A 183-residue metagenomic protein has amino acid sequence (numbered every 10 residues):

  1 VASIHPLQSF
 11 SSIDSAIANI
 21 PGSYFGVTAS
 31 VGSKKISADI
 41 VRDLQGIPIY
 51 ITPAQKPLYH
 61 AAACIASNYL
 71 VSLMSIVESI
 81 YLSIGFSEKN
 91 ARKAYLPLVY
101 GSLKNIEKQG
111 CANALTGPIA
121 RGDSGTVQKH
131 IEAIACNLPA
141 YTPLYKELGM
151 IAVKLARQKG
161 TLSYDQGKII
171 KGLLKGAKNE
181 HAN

Functional and structural regions predicted by a protein language model:
V1-P21: Glycine/small-residue-rich loop that forms an oxyanion/phosphate-binding "nest" at active or ligand-binding sites
A2-H5, P53, G110, A114: Residue-level signal for pocket-adjacent positions within structured domains
H5, H60, H130: Histidine-centered active-site/metal-ligand motif
F10, P57, L155: Flexible, glycine-rich phosphate/dinucleotide-binding loops and adjacent beta-alpha linkers at cofactor/substrate
S15-K108, G125, K171-L174: Internal alpha-helical scaffold of NAD(P)-dependent oxidoreductase catalytic cores
S87-K93, T142, S163-G167: Short, surface-exposed acidic
K104-Y164: Interdomain hinge/lid region at the active-site interface of Rossmann-like NAD(P)-dependent oxidoreductases
V153-N183: Short, amphipathic C-terminal "tail helix"
